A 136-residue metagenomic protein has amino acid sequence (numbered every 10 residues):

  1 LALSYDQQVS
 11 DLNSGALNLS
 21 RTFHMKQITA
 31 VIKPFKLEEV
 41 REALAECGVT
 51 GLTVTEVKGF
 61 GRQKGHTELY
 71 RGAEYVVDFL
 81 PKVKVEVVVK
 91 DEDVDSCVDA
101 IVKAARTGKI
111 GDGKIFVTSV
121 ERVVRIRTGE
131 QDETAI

Functional and structural regions predicted by a protein language model:
L3-I136: Positively charged, small/polar-rich N-terminal and surface patches that mediate targeting and assembly and bind
